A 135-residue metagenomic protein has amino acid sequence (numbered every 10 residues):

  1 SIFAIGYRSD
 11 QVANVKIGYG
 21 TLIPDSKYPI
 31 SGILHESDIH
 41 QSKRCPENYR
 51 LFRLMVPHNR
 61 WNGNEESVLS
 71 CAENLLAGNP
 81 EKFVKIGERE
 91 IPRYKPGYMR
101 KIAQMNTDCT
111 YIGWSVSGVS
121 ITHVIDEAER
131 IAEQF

Functional and structural regions predicted by a protein language model:
S1-E66: Mid-domain catalytic core of redox enzymes that form a hydrophobic substrate pocket/lid adjacent to a catalytic redox
T21-K27, K43, K95-Y98, S120 (+2 more regions): Solvent-exposed, flexible loop/coil residues
G32, S67-C71, E127-R130: Alpha-helical elements of Rossmann-like donor-binding domains used by nucleotide-donor carbohydrate transfer enzymes
H40, N59-W61, R89-P92, V116-G118: Short Gly/Pro-enriched loop/turn and capping motifs at secondary-structure junctions
R53, I102-A132: Short FAD-binding loop at a beta-strand-to-alpha-helix junction that anchors the flavin cofactor in diverse
N64-Y111: Flavin (FAD/FMN) cofactor-binding core of flavoprotein oxidoreductases
N74-L75, R130-F135: C-terminal alpha-helix
